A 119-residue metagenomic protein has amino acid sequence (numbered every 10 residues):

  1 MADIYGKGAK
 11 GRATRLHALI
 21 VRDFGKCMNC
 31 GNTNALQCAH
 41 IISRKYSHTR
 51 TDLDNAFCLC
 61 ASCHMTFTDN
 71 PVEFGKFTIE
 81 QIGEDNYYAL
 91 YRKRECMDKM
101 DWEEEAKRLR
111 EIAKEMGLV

Functional and structural regions predicted by a protein language model:
M1-L16, E115-V119: Arg/Lys-rich, low-complexity, intrinsically disordered N-terminal tails that contact nucleic acids
G11-I20, R44-R50: Short, intrinsically disordered, charge-biased short linear motifs at domain edges
A13-Q37, C60-S62: Short cysteine-rich loop/turn motifs with clustered Cys
M28-F57, F67, E73: Histidine-centered nuclease catalytic patch
S43, S62-F67, E95-C96: Short histidine/acidic/glycine/proline-rich micro-motifs that form metal- and phosphate-coordinating active-site loops
K45-A61, I79-R92: Short microdomains enriched in Cys/His and/or Lys/Arg
T68-V119: A detector for short metal-coordination/catalytic motifs
